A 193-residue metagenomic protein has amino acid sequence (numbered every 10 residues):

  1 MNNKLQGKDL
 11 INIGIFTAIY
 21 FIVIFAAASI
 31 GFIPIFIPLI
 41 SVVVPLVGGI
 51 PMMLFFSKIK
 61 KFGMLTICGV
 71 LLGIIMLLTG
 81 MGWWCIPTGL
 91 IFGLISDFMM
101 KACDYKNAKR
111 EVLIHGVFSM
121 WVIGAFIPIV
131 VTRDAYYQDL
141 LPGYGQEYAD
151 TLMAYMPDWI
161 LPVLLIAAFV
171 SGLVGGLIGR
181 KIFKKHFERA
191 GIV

Functional and structural regions predicted by a protein language model:
M1-G7, F183-V193: Short, charged juxtamembrane terminal tails flanking transmembrane helices
N2-I67: Hydrophobic transmembrane alpha-helices
L10-I15, V42-V43, G63-V70, W83-P87 (+2 more regions): Hydrophobic alpha-helical transmembrane segments
F16-V23, V44, G48, M52 (+6 more regions): Alpha-helical transmembrane segments in multi-pass membrane proteins
T17-F25, L71-T79, F118-I127: Aromatic-anchored segments of alpha-helical transmembrane domains
I22, G89-I127, G176: Short helix-perturbing small/polar motifs within transmembrane alpha-helices
A28-I37, L72-M100: Interfacial aromatic-anchored transmembrane helix boundaries in multi-pass membrane proteins
V112-K184: Membrane-embedded alpha-helical hairpins and interfacial helices in multi-pass inner-membrane proteins
